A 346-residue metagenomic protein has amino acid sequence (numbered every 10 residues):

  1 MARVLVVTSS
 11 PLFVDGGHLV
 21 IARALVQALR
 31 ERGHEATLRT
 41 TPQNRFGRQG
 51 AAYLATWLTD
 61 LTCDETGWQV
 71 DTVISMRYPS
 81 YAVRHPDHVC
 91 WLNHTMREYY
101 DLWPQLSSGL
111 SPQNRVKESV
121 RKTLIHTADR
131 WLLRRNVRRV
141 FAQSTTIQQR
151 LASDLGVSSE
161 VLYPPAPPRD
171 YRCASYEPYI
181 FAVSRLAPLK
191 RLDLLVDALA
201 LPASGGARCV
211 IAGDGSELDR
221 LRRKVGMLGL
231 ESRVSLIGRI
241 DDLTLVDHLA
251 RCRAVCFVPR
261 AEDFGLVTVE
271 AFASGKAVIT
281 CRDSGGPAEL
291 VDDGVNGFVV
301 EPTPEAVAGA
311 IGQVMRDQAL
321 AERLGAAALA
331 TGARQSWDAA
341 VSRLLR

Functional and structural regions predicted by a protein language model:
L110-V140, Q148: Membrane-proximal helix-turn-helix segments that form the acceptor-binding/catalytic region of lipid-linked
D170-L201, V210: Conserved donor-binding/catalytic core segment of Leloir-type glycosyltransferases
R222-I240: Nucleotide-activated donor-binding/catalytic signature segment of Leloir-type glycosyltransferases, i.e., the conserved
R233, A306, Q313, L320-R334: A short, well-ordered alpha-helix in the C-terminal region of glycosyltransferases
R239-I240, D247-C252: Short alpha-helical donor nucleotide-sugar binding micro-motif in glycosyltransferases
R260: Aromatic "clamp/platform" in nucleotide-sugar-dependent glycosyltransferases that forms part of the donor/acceptor
A277-C281: Short hydrophobic beta-strand element within catalytic cores of glycosyltransferases and related nucleotide-activated
D292-G294, F298-E305, Q313-Q318: Conserved acidic donor-binding segment of nucleotide-sugar-dependent glycosyltransferases
